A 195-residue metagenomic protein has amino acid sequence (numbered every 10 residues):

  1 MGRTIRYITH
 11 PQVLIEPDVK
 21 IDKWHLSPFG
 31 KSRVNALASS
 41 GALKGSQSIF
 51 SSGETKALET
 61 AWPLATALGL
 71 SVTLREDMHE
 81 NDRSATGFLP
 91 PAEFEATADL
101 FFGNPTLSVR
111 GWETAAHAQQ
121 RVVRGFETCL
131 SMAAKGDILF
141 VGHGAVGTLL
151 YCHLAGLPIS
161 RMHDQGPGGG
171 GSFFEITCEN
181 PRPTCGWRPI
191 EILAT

Functional and structural regions predicted by a protein language model:
M1-R3, L70-L74, E80-A92, G136 (+1 more regions): Acidic, low-complexity terminal tails and accessory targeting/binding regions of phosphate-metabolizing enzymes
G2-S71, A116: Active-site-proximal alpha-helix that buttresses catalytic centers in soluble enzyme cores
I5, G136-A145: Generic beta-sheet signal
V13, V146-G147: Short active-site segment of divalent metal-dependent hydrolases/proteases that encodes the spacing between
H25, T66-V123: Phosphate-handling substructures
A42-G45, C129-D137: Glycine-rich phosphate-binding loop signature in dinucleotide/nucleotide-binding domains
S52-E54, D77, V141-A145: Short, well-ordered beta-to-alpha junction loops that form the rim of enzyme active sites and present histidine/acidic
P63, L149-H153: Active-site signature of alpha/beta-hydrolase-fold catalytic machinery across serine- and Asp/Cys-nucleophile hydrolases
